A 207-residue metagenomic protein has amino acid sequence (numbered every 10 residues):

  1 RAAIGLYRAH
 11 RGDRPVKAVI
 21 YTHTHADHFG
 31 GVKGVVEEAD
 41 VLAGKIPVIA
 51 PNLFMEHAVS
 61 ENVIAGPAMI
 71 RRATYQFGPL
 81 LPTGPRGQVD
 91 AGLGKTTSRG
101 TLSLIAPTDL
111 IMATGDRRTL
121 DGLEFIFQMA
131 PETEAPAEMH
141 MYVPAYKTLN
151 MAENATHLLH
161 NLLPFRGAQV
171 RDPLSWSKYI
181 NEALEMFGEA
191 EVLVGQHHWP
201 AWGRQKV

Functional and structural regions predicted by a protein language model:
R1-P15, M139-V143, K147-E153: Conserved beta-strand hairpin/beta-sheet module of binuclear metal-dependent hydrolase folds, prominently
A2-P47, G188: Active-site metal-binding motif and surrounding structural segment of the metallo-beta-lactamase
H23, V48, I111, M141 (+3 more regions): Divalent metal-coordination and catalytic microenvironments
T24-G30, M55-H57, E134-A135, T156-H160 (+1 more regions): Active-site environment of divalent metal-dependent phosphoester hydrolases
G30-G34, A58-I64, M69-I70, H160-L163 (+1 more regions): Short acidic, glycine/serine/threonine-rich loops at helix termini
I49, M55-P131, S175-Y179: Metallo-beta-lactamase
Q128-M139, V170-L174: Active-site glycine- and acidic-residue-rich loops that bind and position anionic ligands or nucleotide-like cofactors
Y142, T148-L149, L158, V170 (+1 more regions): Divalent-metal (often Zn2+) His-rich catalytic cores of metallo-beta-lactamase-fold enzymes
